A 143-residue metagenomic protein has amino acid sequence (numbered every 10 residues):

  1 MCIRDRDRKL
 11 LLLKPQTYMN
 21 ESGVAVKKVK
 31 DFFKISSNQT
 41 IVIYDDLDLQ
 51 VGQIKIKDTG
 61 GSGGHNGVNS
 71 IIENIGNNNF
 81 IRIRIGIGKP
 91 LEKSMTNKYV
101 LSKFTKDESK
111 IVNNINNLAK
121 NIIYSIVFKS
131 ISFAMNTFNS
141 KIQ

Functional and structural regions predicted by a protein language model:
R4-D58, N69, E73, N77-I83 (+3 more regions): Nucleotide and nucleotide-moiety/phosphate-recognizing core
G61: Short-chain dehydrogenase/reductase
G64-G67: Hydrophobic alpha-helical segments within soluble ligand-binding/sensing domains
F104-D107: A hydrophobic, small-residue-rich beta->alpha segment in the mid-to-C-terminal subdomain of diverse proteins
